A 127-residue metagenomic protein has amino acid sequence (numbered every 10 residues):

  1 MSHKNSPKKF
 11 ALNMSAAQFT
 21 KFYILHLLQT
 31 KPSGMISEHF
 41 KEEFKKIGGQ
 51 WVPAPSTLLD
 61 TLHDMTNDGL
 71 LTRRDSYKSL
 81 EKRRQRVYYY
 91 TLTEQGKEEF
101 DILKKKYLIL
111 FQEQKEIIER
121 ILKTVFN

Functional and structural regions predicted by a protein language model:
M1-L25, R84-Y89, I102-L103, L110: Intrinsically disordered, low-complexity serine/threonine- and proline-rich regulatory segments
M14-T57: N-terminal helix-turn-helix DNA-binding core of bacterial DNA-binding proteins
F44, G48, D75-Y77, E94: Short, well-ordered turn and helix-capping elements at secondary-structure junctions
L58-M65: Basic amphipathic alpha-helical segments that dock to polyanions
D68-R84: Beta-hairpin "wing" of winged helix-turn-helix
T91-K97: Accessory beta->alpha helical hairpin/"wing" motif in late/C-terminal subdomains of nucleic-acid enzymes
K97-N127: Amphipathic alpha-helical dimerization/coiled-coil segments that flank or bridge DNA-binding/regulatory modules
